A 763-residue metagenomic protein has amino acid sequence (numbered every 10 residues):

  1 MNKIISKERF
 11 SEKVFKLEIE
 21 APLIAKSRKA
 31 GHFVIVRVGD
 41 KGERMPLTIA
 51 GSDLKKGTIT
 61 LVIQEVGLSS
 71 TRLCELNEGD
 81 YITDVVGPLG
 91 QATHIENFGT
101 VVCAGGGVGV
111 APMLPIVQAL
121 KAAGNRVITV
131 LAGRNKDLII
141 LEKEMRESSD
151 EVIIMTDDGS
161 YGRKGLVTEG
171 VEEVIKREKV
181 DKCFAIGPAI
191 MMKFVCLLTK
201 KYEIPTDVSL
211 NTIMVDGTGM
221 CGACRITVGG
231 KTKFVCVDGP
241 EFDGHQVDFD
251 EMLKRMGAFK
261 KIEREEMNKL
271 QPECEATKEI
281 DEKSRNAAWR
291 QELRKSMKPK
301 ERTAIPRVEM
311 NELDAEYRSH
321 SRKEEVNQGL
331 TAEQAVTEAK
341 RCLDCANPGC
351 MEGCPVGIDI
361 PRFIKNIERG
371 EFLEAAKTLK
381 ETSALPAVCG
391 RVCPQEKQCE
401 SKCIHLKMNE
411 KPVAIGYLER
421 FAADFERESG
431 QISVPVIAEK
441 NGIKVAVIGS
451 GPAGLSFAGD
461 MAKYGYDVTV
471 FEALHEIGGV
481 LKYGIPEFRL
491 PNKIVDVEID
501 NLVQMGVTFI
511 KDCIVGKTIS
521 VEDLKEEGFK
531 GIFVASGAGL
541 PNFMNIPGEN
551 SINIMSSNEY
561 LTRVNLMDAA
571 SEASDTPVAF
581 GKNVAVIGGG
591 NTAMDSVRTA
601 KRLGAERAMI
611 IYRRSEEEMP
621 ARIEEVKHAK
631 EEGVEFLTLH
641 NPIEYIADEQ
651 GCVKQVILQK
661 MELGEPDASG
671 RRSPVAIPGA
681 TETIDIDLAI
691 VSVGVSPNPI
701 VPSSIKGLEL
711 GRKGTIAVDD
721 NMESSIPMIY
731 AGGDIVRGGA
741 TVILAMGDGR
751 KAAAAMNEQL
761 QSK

Functional and structural regions predicted by a protein language model:
M1-E78: Ferredoxin-reductase
L68-V215: FNR/FR-type flavoprotein reductase catalytic core
R134-K143, D467-V470, L474-M505, F509 (+1 more regions): Rossmann-like dinucleotide-binding cores of NAD(P)H-dependent redox enzymes
P240, D248-N441, N492, V534-M555 (+10 more regions): Ferredoxin-type iron-sulfur electron-transfer modules and their immediate structural context
A422-A438, V497-K517, P541-L603, L710-S725: Glycine-rich dinucleotide-binding loop and its adjacent helix/turn
E439, K444-I448, D496-I546, E644-V653 (+4 more regions): Feature captures the FAD/FMN-dependent oxidoreductase FAD-binding
K444-T469, M594-K601: N-terminal Rossmann-like FAD-binding beta1-loop-alpha1 element of flavoenzymes
N550-G581, P666-G739: FAD-site-proximal beta/loop scaffold in flavoenzymes
